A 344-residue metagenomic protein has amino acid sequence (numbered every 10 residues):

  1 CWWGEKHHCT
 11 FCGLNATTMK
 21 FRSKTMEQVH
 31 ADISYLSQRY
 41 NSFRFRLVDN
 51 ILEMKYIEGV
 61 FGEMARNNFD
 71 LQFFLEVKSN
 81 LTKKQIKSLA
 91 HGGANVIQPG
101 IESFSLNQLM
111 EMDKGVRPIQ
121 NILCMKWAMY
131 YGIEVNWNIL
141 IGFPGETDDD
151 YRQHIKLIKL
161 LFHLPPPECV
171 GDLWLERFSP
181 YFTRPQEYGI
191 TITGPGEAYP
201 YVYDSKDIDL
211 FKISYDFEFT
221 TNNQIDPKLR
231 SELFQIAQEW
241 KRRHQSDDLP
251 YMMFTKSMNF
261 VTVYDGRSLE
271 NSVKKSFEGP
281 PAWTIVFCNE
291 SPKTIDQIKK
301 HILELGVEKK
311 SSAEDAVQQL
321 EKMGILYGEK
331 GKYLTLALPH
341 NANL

Functional and structural regions predicted by a protein language model:
C1, E5, Q98-S103, R267: Short, small-residue-rich loop/turn micro-motifs
C1-T25: Canonical Radical SAM [4Fe-4S] cluster-binding loop centered on the CxxxCxxC motif and its immediate flanking residues
W2, T18-M19, F143-P144, E270 (+1 more regions): Short strand->helix junction
G4, K20, K55, K84 (+1 more regions): Residues that form or flank phosphate/diphosphate-binding pockets in enzymes that use nucleotide phosphates
R22, Y40, E290-S291: Flexible coil/turn residues that form the inter-helical turn or adjacent wing/linker of helix-turn-helix
M26-N136, I141-D172, E176-Y181, P185-Q186: Conserved SAM/AdoMet-binding glycine-rich loop
D149-W283: C-terminal scaffold of the Radical SAM
K275-L344: Long, charge-rich, low-complexity alpha-helical segments
